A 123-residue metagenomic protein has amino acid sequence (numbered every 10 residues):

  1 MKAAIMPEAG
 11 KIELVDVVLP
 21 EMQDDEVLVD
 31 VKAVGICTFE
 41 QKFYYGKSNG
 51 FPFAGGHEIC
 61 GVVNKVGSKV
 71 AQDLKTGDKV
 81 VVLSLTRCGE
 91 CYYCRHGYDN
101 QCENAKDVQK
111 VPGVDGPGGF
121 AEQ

Functional and structural regions predicted by a protein language model:
M1-K2: Extreme N-terminal starter segment of soluble prokaryotic enzymes
E8-K11, V34-I36: Short polar catalytic/cofactor-binding loops
K11-V18: Short glycine/threonine/proline-enriched tight-turn/helix- or strand-capping micro-motif at secondary-structure
I12, C88-Q123: NAD(P)H dinucleotide-binding glycine-rich loop of Rossmann-like/cofactor-binding domains, especially the beta1-alpha1
E13, C37, V62: Conserved Rossmann-like nucleotide-binding pocket used by diverse enzymes that bind dinucleotide cofactors
P20-V34, Y44-Y92, G118: Glycine-rich beta-strand-centered segment in the early N-terminal region that forms part of a ligand/cofactor-binding
F39-F43: Cytochrome P450 core scaffold surrounding the K-helix E-X-X-R motif and the conserved "meander" helix-loop region
